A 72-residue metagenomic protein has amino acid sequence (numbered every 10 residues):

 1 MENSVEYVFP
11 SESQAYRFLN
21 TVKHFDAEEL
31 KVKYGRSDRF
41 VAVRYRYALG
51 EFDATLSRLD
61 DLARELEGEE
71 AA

Functional and structural regions predicted by a protein language model:
M1-A72: Acidic/polar low-complexity segments and flexible, solvent-exposed patches
